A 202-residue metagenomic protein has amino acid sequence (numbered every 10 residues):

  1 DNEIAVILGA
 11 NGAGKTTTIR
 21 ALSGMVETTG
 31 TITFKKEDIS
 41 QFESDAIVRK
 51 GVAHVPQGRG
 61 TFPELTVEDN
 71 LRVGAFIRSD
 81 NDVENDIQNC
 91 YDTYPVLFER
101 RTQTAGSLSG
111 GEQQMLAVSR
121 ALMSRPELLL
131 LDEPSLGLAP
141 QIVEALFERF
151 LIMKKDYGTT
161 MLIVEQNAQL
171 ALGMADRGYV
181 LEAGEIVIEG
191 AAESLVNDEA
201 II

Functional and structural regions predicted by a protein language model:
D1-I202: Glycine-rich phosphate-binding loops of nucleotide-dependent enzymes
